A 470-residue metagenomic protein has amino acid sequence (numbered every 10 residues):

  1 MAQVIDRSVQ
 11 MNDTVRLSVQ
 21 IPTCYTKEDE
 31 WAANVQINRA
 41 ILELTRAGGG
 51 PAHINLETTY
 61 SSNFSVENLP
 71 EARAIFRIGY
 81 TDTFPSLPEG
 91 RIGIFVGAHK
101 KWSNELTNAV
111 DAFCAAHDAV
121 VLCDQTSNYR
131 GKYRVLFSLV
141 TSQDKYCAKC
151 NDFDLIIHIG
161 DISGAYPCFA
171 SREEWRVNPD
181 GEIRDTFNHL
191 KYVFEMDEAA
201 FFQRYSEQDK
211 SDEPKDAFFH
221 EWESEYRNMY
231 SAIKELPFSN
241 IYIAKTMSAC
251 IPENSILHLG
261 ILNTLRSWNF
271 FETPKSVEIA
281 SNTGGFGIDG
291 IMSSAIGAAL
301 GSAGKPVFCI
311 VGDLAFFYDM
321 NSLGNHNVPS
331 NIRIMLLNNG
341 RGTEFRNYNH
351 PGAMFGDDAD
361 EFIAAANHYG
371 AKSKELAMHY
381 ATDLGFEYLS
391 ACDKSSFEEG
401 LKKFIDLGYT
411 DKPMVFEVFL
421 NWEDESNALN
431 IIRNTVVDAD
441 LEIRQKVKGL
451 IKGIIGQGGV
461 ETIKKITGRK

Functional and structural regions predicted by a protein language model:
M1-N34, C123-E223, H326-N327, I334 (+2 more regions): Glycine-rich, acidic loop regions that bind phosphate or pyrophosphate groups
M1-T14, R39, F270-K470: Thiamine diphosphate
N12, P22, H53-E57, F95-G97 (+6 more regions): Short beta-strand segments
I21, S171-N263, Y380, G385-K470: Phosphate/pyrophosphate-binding active-site segments
R39, E43-G90: Conformationally flexible catalytic loops at phosphate/diphosphate-handling active centers
I41-G48, T83-I92, F113, M247-E253 (+2 more regions): Glycine-rich phosphate/diphosphate-binding loops that line cofactor/substrate pockets in enzymes
L56-S62, A98-K100, T126-S127, G181 (+3 more regions): Glycine-rich beta-alpha junction loops
V96-W175, P179, I183, P274-A303 (+2 more regions): Glycine-rich, anion-gripping cofactor-binding loops and their flanking helix/strand elements in enzyme active sites
